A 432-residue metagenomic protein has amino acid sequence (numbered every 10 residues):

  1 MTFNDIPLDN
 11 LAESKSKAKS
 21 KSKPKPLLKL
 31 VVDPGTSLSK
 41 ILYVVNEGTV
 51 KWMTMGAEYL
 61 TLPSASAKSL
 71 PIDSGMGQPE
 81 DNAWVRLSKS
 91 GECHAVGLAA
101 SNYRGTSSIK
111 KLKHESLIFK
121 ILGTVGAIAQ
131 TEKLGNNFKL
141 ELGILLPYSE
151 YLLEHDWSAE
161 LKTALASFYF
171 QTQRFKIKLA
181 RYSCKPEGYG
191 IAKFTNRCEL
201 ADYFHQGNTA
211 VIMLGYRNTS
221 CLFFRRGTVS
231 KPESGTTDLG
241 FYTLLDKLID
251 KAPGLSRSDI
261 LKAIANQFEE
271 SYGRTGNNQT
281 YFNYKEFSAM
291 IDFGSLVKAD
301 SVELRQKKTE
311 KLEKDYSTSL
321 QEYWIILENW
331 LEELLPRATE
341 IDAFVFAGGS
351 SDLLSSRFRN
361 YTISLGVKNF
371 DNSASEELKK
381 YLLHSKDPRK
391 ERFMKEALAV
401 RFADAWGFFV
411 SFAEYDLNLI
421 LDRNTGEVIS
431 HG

Functional and structural regions predicted by a protein language model:
M1-T209, T228-L239, A299, T309-G432: Nucleotide/phosphate-binding catalytic cleft detector across ATP-hydrolyzing and phosphate-transferring enzymes
P34, L214, F223-F224: Generic beta-strand structural signal
S39, L60-P71, L222-Y272: Glycine-rich phosphate-binding loop plus the immediately following alpha-helix
A210-I212, R217-S220: Extended amphipathic alpha-helical segments with heptad-repeat/coiled-coil character used for oligomerization, fusion
L255-S317: A mobile "lid/hinge" subdomain adjacent to the ATP/sugar-phosphate binding pocket shared across diverse ATP-dependent
